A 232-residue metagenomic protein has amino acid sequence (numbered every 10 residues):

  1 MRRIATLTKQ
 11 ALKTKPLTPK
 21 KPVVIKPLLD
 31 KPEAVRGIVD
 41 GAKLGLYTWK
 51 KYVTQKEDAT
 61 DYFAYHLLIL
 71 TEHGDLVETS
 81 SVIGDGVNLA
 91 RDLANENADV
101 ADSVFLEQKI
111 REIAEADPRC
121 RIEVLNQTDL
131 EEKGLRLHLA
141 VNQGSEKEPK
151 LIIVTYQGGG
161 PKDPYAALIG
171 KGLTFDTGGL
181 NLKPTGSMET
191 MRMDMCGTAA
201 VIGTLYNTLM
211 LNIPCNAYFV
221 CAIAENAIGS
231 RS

Functional and structural regions predicted by a protein language model:
M1-G172: Short amphipathic alpha-helical segment within the helicase RecA-like ATPase core that mediates nucleic-acid
E33-D40, K133-L137, G178-G186, I228-S232: Short acidic, glycine/serine/threonine-rich loops at helix termini
H73, K171-T174, A222-A227: Short glycine-enriched loops at secondary-structure junctions
I110, N181-E225: Alpha-helical metal-binding/catalytic segments enriched in His/Glu/Asp
L135, S145, K171-L173, T177-L180 (+2 more regions): Gly/Ser/Thr-rich helix-start
I153-M193, R231: Catalytic-core environment of secreted peptidases
